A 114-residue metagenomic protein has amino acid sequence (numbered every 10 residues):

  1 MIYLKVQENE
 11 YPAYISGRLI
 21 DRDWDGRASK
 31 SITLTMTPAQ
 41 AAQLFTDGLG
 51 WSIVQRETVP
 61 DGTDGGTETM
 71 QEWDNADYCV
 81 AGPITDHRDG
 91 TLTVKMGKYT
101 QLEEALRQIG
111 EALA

Functional and structural regions predicted by a protein language model:
M1, R18-R22, T37-A42, C79-A81: Intrinsically disordered, low-complexity boundary segments flanking structured domains
M1-D25: Short, intrinsically disordered N-terminal pre-domain segments
M1-K5, S31-T35, G50-S52: Ordered hydrophobic segments in well-structured contexts
I2-V6, Q55-A114: Viral virion structural and adsorption modules
E10, P38-Q40, T100: Residues that cap or initiate secondary-structure elements
I20-T37, D86-G97: Generic recognition of long tandem-repeat/solenoid scaffolds
M36-P60: Extended Gly/Ser/Thr-rich low-complexity repeat segments, especially those forming or decorating extracellular
